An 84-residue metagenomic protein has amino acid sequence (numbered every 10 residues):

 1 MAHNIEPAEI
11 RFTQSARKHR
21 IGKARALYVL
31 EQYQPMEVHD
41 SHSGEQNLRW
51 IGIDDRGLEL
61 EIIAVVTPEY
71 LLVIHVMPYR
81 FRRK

Functional and structural regions predicted by a protein language model:
M1-K84: Ribonuclease/tRNase effector modules and their secretory precursors
